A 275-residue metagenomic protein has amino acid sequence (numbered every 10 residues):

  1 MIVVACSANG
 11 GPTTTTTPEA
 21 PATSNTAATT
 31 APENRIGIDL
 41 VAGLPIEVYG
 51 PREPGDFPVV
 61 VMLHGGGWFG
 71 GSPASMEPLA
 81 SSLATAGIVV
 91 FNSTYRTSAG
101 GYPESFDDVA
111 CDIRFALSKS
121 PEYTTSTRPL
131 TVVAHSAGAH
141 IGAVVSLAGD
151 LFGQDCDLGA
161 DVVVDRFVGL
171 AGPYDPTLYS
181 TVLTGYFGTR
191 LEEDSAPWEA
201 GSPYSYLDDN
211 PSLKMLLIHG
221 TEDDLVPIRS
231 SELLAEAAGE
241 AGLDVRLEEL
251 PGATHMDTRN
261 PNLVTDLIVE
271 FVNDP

Functional and structural regions predicted by a protein language model:
V3-A5: C-terminal motif of bacterial Sec signal peptides marking the signal peptidase cleavage site
E19-P54: N-terminal cap/lid segment of alpha/beta-hydrolase-fold proteins
D56-G66: Short beta-strand element of the alpha/beta-hydrolase
S72-A74, L79, F91-R128, R259: Catalytic nucleophile-loop/oxyanion-hole region of alpha/beta-hydrolase and closely related hydrolase-like folds
R114-T181: Primarily recognizes the serine-hydrolase "nucleophile elbow" in alpha/beta-hydrolase and SGNH/GDSL folds
G172-Y206: Mobile cap/lid helix-loop segments that gate and shape the active-site cleft of serine hydrolases
L217-H219, D223: Short beta-strand/loop motif that positions the catalytic acidic residue of the alpha/beta-hydrolase fold
I228-P275: C-terminal catalytic histidine-bearing segment of alpha/beta-hydrolase fold enzymes
